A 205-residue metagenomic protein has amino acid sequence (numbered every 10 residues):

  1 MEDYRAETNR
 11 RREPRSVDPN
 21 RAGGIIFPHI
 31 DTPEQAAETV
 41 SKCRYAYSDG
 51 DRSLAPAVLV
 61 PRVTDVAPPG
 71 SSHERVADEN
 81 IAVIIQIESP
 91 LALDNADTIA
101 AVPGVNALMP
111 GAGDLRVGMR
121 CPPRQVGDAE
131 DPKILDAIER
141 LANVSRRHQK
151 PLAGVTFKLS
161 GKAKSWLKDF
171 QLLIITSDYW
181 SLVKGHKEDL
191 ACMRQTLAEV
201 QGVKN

Functional and structural regions predicted by a protein language model:
M1-A6, I25-F27, V83-E88, L108-P110 (+2 more regions): Hydrophobic faces of well-ordered beta-strands that scaffold small-molecule active sites in alpha/beta enzyme cores
M1-E7, D18-P19, C43-R52, E74-E79 (+2 more regions): Alpha-helix-loop-beta-strand connector modules within alpha/beta enzyme cores
R12, N20, G24-P103, A112-V117: Conserved anion-binding
V17, T39, I99, S145 (+1 more regions): Generic structural signal for hydrophobic
G24-Q35, L108-M119, Q171-D189: Glycine-rich phosphate-binding active-site loops on the catalytic face of alpha/beta enzymes
P33-D49, P122-Q125, Y179-K204: C-terminal helical cap(s) of enzyme catalytic domains, especially alpha/beta-barrels
P110-I134: Glycine/Thr-rich beta-alpha phosphate-binding loop at enzyme active sites
K162-L173: Substrate-binding cleft of secreted/luminal carbohydrate-active enzymes
